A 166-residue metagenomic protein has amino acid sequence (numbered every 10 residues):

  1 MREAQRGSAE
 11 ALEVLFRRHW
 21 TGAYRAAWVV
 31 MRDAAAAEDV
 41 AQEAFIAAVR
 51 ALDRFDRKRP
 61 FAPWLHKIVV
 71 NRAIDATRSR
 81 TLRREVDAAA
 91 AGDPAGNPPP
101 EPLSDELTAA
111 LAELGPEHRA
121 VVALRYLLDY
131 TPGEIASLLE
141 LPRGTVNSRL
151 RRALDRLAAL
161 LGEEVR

Functional and structural regions predicted by a protein language model:
R2-R25, V49, R119: A short, charge-rich alpha-helical start-of-domain segment used by transcription regulators
L15, H19, A23, A44 (+2 more regions): Residue-level preference for hydrophobic side chains embedded in well-ordered alpha helices
F16-A34, A51, L111, L160-E163: Amphipathic, Lys/Arg- and hydrophobic-enriched alpha-helical face
R32, A109-A112, P116-A120, L128-S148 (+1 more regions): Helix-turn-helix DNA-binding module
D39-I46, R59-N71, S148: Structural recognition of an alpha-helix C-terminal capping motif at a helix-to-coil junction
R50-R57, K67-A88, P100, A158: Arg/Lys-rich amphipathic alpha helix in sigma70-family domain 2
D75, T81-L111, T131: Internal acidic/polar
R78-T81, R119, L154-R166: Short, Lys/Arg-enriched C-terminal cap helix and immediately downstream tail that follows
